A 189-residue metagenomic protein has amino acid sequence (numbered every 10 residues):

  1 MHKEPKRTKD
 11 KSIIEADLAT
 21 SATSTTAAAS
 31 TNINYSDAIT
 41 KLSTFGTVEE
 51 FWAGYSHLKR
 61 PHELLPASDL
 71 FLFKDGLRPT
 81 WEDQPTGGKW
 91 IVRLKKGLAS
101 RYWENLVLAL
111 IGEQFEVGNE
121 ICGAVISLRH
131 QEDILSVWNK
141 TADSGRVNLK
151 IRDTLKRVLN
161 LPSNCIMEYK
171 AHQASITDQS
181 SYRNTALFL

Functional and structural regions predicted by a protein language model:
M1-L42: Glycine-rich loop/turn
H2, T47-Y55, T80-W81, Y169-K170: Generic ordered-secondary-structure signal
R7, F45-F51, R78, S100: A generic structural micro-environment signature that highlights single residues at secondary-structure boundaries
T23-A27, D37, H62, A67-L189: Conserved NAD+-utilizing ADP-ribose enzyme module
S36-P61, V92: Extended catalytic/binding region for NAD+/ADP-ribose chemistry, centered on the ART fold
